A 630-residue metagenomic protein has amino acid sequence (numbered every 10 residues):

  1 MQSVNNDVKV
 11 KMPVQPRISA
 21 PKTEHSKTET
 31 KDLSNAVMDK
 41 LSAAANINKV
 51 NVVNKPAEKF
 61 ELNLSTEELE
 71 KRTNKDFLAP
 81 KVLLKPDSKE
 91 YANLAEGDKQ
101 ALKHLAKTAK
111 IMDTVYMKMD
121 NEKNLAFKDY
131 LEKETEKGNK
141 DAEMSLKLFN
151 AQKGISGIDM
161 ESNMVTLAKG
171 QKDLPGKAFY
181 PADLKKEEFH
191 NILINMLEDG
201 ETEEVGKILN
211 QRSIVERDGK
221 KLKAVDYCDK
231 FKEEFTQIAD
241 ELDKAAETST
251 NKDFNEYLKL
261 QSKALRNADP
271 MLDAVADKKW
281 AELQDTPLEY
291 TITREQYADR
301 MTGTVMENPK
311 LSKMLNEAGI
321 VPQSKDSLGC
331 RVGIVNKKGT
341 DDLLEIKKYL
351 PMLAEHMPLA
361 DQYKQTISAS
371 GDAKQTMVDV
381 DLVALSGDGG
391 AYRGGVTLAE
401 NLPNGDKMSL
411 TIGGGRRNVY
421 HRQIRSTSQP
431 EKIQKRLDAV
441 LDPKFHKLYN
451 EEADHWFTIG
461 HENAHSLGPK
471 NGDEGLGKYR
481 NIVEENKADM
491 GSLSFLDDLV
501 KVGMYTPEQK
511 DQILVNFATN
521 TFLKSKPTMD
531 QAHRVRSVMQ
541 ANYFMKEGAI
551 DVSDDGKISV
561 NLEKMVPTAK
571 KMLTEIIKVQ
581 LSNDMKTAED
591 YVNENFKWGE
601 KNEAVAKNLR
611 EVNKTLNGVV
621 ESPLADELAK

Functional and structural regions predicted by a protein language model:
M1-L62, K71, K630: Non-Sec secretion/translocation targeting segments of pathogen effectors
A36-K40, P56, E241, Y257 (+1 more regions): Charge-rich, solvent-exposed alpha-helical interaction surfaces
N48, F60-Q261, A276: N-terminal helix-rich structural modules
K75-H104, E204-G472, K478-N486, S494-D498 (+2 more regions): Fold-level signature of zinc-dependent metallopeptidase catalytic domains
L125-N150, Q261, Q284-Y297, Q512-T519 (+1 more regions): Charge-rich, acidic-biased intrinsically disordered regions
L493, D497-E594: Long, well-structured alpha-helical subdomains associated with metal-dependent extracellular/ecto-lumenal hydrolases
I577-K630: Extended, compositionally biased alpha-helical segments that mediate assembly or anchoring
